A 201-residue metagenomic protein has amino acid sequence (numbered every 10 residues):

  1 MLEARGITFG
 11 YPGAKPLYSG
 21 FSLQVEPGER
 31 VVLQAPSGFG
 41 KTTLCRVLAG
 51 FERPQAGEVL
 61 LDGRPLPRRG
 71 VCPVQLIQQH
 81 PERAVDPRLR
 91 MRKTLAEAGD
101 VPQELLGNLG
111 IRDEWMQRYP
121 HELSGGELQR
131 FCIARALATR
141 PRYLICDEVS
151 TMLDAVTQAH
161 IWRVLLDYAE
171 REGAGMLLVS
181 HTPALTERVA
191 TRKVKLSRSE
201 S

Functional and structural regions predicted by a protein language model:
M1-A4, T8-G20: A short, flexible loop at the N-terminus of ABC-type nucleotide-binding domains that lies
A49: Helix-to-loop junction immediately C-terminal to a conserved catalytic motif
R53, G63-Q75, L89, K93: ABC ATPase NBD coupling module
G57-G70, V101, R198: Conserved ABC transporter NBD signature motif
H80, P87-P102: Q-loop/switch helix immediately C-terminal to the Walker
Y119-L123, E127: Conserved ABC ATPase signature
I133, I145: Hydrophobic anchor residue at the start of the ABC signature
